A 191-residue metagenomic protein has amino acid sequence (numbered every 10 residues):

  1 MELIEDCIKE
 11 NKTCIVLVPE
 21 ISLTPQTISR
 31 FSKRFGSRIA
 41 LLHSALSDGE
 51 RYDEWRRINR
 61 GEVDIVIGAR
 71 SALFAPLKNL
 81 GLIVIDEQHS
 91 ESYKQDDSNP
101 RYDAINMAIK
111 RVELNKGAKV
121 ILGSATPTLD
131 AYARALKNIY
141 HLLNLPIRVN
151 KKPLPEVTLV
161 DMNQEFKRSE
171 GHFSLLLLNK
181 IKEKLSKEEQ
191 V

Functional and structural regions predicted by a protein language model:
M1-E5, A108: Motif I (Walker A/P-loop) of helicase-class P-loop NTPases
C7-C14, G36-R38, Y140-L142: Post-Walker A helix-loop "phosphate-sensing" segment adjacent to the P-loop in P-loop NTPases
C7-F31, E50: Conserved Walker A/P-loop ATP-binding site and its immediately adjacent core in helicase/helicase-like ATPase domains
T24-Q26, G49-Y52, A75-P76, E91-K94 (+3 more regions): Switch/connector loops and helix/strand junctions flanking conserved nucleotide-binding motifs in nucleotide-processing
S29-V66, F74-L80: Conserved motor-coupling elements within RecA-like helicase/translocase cores
I39-D48, S90-Y102, N163-G171: Flexible beta-alpha connector loops of hexameric P-loop NTPases
R57-L122: SF2 helicase catalytic motif II
I105, K110-V191: Conserved interdomain linker/interface between the two RecA-like ATPase lobes of SF2 helicase motors
